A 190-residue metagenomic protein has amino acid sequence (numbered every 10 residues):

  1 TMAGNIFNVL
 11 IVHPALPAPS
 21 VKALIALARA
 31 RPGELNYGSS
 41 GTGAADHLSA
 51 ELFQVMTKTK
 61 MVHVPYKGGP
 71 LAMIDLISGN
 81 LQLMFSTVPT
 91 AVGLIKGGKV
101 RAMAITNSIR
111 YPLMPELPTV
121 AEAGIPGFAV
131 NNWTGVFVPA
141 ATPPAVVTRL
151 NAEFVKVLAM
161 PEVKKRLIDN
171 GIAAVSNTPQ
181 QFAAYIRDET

Functional and structural regions predicted by a protein language model:
T1-T190: Conserved, function-defining micro-sites of small-solute handling proteins
